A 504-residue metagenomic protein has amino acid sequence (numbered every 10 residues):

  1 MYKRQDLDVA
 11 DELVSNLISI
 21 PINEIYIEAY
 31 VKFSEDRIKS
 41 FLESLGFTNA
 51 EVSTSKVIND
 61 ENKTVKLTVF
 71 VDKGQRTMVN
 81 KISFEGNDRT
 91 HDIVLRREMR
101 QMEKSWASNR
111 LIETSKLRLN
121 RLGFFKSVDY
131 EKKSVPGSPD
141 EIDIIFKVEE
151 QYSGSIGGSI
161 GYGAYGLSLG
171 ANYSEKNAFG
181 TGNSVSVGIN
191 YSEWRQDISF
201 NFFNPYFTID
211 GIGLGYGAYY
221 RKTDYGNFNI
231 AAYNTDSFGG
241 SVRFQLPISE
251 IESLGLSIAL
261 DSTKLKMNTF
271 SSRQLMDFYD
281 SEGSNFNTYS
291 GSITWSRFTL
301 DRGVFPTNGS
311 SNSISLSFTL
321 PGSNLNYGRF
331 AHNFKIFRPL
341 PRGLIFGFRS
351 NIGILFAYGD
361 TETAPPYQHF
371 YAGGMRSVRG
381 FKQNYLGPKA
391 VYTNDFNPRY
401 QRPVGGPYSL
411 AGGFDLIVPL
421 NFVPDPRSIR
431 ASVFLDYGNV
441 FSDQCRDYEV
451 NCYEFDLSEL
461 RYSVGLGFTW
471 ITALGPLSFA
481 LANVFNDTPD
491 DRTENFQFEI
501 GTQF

Functional and structural regions predicted by a protein language model:
K3-S153, Y165-S168, G180: Interaction-mediating elements
Q5-S15, S105-S313, F337-R338, L344-F346 (+4 more regions): Gram-negative/organellar outer-membrane beta-barrel architecture
D60-N62, Q75, D88, Y162-A164 (+5 more regions): A generic beta-sheet turn/junction motif
F84-D88, A164, A231-S237, S271-F278 (+4 more regions): Flexible, surface-exposed loop regions and adjacent strand-edge segments of Gram-negative outer-membrane beta-barrel
I142, L344-F434, G438-S442: Extracytoplasmic gating/loop element in the C-terminal half of outer-membrane beta-barrel translocons and assembly
G226-F228, K264-S272, N326, Y358-F370 (+2 more regions): Outer-membrane beta-barrel and related beta-rich outer-membrane complex signature in Gram-negative bacteria
G343-I345, G438-V464: Outer-membrane beta-barrel transmembrane domain signature
